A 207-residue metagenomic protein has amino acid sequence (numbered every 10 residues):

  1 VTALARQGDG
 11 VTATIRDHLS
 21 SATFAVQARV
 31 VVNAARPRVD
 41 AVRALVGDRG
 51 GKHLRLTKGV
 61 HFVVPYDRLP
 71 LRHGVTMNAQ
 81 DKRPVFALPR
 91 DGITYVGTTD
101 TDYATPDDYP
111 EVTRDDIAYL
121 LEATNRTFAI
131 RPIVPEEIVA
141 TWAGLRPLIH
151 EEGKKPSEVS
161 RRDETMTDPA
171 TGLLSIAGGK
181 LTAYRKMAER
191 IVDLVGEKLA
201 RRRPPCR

Functional and structural regions predicted by a protein language model:
V1-T12: A conserved short coil-to-beta-strand element within the FAD-binding core of flavoproteins
A3, S20, T182: Glycine-/small-residue-rich active-site loops that bind phosphorylated ligands and cofactors
G10-T12, A25, I93: Residue-level marker of the N-terminal boundary of ABC ATPase nucleotide-binding domains
A13-D17: Short beta-strand segments that buttress and anchor functional surface loops
L19-V30: Core beta-strand elements of the Rossmann-like FAD/NAD(P) dinucleotide-binding domain in flavoenzyme oxidoreductases
V30, A41-Y95, T101-R207: C-terminal catalytic lobe of FAD-dependent flavoproteins
A35-R36: Glycine-rich, N-terminal phosphate-binding loop of Rossmann-like dinucleotide-binding domains
